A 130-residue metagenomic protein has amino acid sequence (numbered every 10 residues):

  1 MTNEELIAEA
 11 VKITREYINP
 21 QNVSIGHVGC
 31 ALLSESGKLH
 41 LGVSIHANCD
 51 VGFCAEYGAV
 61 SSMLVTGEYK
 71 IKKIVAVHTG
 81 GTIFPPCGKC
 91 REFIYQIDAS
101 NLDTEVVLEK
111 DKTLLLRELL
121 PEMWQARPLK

Functional and structural regions predicted by a protein language model:
M1-P20, E68-K130: C-terminal binding/interaction regions
S24-S34: Short beta-strand scaffold segments in enzyme catalytic cores
H27, V43-N48, A55-G58: Conserved mixed alpha/beta catalytic, RNA-binding, or beta-rich assembly cores of soluble enzyme, regulatory
K38-L39: Hydrophobic "anchor" residues
G42-D50, H78-T82: A short glycine/serine-rich beta->alpha loop
C54, G58, K89-E92: Short amphipathic alpha-helical face segments that pack within enzyme cores and frequently flank/anchor catalytic
A55-V75: Short, solvent-exposed cationic patches
